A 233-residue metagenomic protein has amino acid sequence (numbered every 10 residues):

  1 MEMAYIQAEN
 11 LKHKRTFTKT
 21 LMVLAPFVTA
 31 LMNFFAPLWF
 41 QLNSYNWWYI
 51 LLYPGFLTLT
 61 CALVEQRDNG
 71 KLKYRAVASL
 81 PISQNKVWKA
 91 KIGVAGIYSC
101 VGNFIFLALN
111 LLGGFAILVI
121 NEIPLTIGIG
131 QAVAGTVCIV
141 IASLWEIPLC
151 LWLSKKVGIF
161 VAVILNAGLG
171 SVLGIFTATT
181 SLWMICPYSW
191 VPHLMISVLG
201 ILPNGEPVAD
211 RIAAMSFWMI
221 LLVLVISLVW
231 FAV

Functional and structural regions predicted by a protein language model:
M1-V23: Aromatic- and glycine-rich beta-strand/loop motifs that create alpha-glucan
K12, V77-S79, S154: Helix-capping/transition residues at the boundaries of transmembrane alpha-helices and the short helical linkers
V23-P26, K91-I92, N166-A167: Residue-level recognition of transmembrane alpha-helices in multi-pass small-molecule transporters/permeases
P26-L57, G93-I159, A209-W218: Secretory targeting signals
W39-F40, V163, A167-V233: Terminal transmembrane helical anchor/hairpin motif
V64-I97: Helix-loop-helix units of permease transmembrane domains in multi-pass membrane transporters, especially ABC
